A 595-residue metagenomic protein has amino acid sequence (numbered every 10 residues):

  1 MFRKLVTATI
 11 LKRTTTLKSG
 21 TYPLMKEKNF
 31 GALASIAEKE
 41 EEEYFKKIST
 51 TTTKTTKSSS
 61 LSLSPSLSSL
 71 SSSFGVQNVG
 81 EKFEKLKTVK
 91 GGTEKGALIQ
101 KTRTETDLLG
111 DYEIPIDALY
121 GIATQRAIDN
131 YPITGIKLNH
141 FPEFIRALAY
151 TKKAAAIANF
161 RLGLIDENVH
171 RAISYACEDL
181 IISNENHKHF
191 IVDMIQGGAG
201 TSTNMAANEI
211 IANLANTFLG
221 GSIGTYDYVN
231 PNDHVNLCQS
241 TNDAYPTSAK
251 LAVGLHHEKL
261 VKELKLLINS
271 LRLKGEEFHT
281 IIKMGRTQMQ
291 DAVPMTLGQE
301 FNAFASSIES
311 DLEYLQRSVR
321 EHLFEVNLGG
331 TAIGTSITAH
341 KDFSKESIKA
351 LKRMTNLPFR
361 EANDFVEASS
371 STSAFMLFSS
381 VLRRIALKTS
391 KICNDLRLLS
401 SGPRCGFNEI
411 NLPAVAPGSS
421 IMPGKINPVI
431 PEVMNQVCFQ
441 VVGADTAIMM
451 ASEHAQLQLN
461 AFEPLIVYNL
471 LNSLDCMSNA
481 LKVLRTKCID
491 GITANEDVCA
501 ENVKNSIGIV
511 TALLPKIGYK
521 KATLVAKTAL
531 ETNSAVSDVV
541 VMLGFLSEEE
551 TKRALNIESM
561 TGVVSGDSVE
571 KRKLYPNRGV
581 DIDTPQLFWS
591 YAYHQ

Functional and structural regions predicted by a protein language model:
M1-E43, K47-S49, K57-L63, L67-E84: N-terminal mitochondrial targeting presequence
L33, Y44-I48, F74-Q595: Conserved, well-structured ligand/cofactor-binding cores
K54: Arg/Lys-rich low-complexity patches in intrinsically disordered regions that function as generic
